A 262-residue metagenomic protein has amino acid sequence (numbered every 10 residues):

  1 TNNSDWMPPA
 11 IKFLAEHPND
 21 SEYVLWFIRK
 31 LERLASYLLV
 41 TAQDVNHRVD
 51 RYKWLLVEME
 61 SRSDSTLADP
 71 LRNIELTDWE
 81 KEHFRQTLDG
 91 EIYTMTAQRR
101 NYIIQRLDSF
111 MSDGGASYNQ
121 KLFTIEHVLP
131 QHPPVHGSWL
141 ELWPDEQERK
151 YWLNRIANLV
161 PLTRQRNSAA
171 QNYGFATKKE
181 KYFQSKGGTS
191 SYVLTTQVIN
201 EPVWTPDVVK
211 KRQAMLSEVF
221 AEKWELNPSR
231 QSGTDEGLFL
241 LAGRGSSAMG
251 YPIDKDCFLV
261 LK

Functional and structural regions predicted by a protein language model:
T1-A242, S247-K255, V260: Flexible coil/loop and intrinsically disordered segments
